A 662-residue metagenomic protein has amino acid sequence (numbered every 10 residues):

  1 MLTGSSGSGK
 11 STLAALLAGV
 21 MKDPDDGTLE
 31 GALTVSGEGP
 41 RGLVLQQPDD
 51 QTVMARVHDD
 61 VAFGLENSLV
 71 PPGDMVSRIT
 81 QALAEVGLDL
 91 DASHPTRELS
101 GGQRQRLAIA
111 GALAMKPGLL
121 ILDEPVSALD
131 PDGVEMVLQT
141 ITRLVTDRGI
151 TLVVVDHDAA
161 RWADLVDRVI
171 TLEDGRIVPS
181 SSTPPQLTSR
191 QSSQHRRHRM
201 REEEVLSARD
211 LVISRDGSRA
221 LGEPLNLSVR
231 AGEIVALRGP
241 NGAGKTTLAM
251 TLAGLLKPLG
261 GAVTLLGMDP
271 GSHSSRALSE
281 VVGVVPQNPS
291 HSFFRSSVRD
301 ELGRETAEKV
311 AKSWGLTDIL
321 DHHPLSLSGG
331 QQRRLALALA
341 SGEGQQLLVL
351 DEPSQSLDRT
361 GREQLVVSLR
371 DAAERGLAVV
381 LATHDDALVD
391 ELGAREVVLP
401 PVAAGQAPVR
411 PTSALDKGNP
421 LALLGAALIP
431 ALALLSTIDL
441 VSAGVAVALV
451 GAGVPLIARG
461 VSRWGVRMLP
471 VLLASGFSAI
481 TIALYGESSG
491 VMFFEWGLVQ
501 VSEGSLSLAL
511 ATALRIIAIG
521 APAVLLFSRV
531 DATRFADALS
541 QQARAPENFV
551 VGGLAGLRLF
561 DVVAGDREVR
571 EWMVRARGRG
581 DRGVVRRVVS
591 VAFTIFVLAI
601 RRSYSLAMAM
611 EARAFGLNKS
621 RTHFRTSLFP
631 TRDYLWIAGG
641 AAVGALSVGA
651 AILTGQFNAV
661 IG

Functional and structural regions predicted by a protein language model:
T3-S5, R238-P240: The feature captures the beta-strand-to-loop junction immediately N-terminal to the Walker
A18, A253: Helix-to-loop junction immediately C-terminal to a conserved catalytic motif
D26-G39, G261-D269, L278: Conserved ABC transporter NBD signature motif
D74-D91, A307-I319, A338: Conserved ABC ATPase "signature" region
P95-L99, Q103, H323-L327, Q331: Conserved ABC ATPase signature
A112-L113, A340-S341: ABC ATPase C-loop
L120-E124, L348-E352: Catalytic Walker B motif of ABC-type/P-loop ATPase nucleotide-binding domains
P408-S442, A446-A452, G565-G662: Transmembrane alpha-helix interface motif
